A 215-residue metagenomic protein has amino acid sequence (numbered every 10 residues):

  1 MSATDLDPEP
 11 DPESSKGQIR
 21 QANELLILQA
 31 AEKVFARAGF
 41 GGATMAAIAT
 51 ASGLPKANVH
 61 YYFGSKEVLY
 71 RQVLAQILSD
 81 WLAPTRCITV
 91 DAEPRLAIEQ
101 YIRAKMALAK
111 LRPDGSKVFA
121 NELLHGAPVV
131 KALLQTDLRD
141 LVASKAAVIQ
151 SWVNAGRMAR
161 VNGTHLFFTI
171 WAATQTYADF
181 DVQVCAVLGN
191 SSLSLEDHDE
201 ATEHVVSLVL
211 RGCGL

Functional and structural regions predicted by a protein language model:
M1-A22, Q29: N-terminal intrinsically disordered/low-complexity leader segments
M1-D11, A107, L111, R139 (+2 more regions): C-terminal peripheral helix-coil segments that are non-catalytic and often amphipathic
A22, L26, V34-V68, Q72: Helix-turn-helix
N23, K66, V73, I77 (+6 more regions): Hydrophobic/aromatic residues within well-ordered alpha-helical segments
R71-Q100, V142, V148-Q150: Amphipathic alpha-helical linker/stalk segments
R86-K117, G163-I170, D199-T202: Hydrophobic alpha-helical connector segments
K110-A132, F180-L188: Amphipathic alpha-helical segments used for helix-helix packing
